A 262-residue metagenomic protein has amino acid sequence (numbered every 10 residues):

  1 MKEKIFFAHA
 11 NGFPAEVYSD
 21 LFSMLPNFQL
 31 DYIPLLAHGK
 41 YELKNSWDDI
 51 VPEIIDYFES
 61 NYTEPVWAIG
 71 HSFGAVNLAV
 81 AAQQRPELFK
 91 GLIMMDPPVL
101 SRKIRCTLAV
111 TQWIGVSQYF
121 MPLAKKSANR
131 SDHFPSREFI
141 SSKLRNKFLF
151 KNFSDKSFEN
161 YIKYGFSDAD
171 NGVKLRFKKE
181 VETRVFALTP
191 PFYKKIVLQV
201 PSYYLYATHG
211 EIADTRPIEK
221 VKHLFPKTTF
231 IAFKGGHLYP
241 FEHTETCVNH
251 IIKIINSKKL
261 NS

Functional and structural regions predicted by a protein language model:
K2-K40: Conserved HGGG/HGGXW glycine-rich cap/lid loop of the alpha/beta-hydrolase fold
F6-A10, H71, Y206: The conserved beta1-alpha1 loop
D31-I69, L108-T111: Active-site loop/oxyanion-hole signature of alpha/beta-hydrolase fold enzymes
W47, L92-H133: Flexible "cap/lid" loop of the alpha/beta hydrolase fold
P65-L108: Conserved hydrolase catalytic core segment
A128-R184: Conserved alpha/beta-hydrolase catalytic His-Asp/Glu region
K156, G165-H223: Conserved serine/cysteine hydrolase catalytic core
G235-E245: Catalytic histidine-centered segment of alpha/beta-hydrolase-like enzymes
